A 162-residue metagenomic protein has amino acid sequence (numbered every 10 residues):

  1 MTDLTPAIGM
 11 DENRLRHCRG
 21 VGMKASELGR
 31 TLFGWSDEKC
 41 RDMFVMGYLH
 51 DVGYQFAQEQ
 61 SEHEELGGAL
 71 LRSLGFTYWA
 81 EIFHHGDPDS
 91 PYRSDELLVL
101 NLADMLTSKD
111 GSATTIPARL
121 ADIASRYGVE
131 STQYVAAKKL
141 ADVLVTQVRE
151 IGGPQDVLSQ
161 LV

Functional and structural regions predicted by a protein language model:
M1-D11: Generic N-terminal amphipathic, Lys/Arg-enriched alpha-helix
P6-I8, H17, F33-R126: Divalent metal-dependent catalytic cores for phosphoryl transfer on phosphate-bearing substrates
G9-L28: A positional/architectural concept
R14, C18, E130-Q133, A137: Generic structural signal for well-ordered, non-membrane alpha-helical segments in soluble metabolic enzymes
K24-E27, M105, V143: Alpha-helical scaffold segments in carbohydrate-active enzymes
T132-V162: Charged phosphate-binding loop/patch that engages nucleotide di/tri-phosphates or the phosphate backbone of nucleic
